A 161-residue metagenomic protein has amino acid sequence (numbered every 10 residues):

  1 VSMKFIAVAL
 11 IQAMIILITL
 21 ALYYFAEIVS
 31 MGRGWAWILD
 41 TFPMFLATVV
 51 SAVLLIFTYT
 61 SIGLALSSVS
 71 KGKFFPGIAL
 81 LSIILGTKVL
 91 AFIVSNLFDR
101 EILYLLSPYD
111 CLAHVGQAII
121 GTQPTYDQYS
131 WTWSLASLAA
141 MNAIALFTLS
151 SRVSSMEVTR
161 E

Functional and structural regions predicted by a protein language model:
S2-L64, S68, I120: Secretory targeting signals
M31-G32, A91-N96, E161: Alpha-helix boundary/capping detector
V69, F74-S155: Terminal transmembrane helical anchor/hairpin motif
S155-E161: Short, Lys/Arg-enriched, Gly/Pro-containing loop segments at transmembrane-helix junctions of multi-pass membrane
